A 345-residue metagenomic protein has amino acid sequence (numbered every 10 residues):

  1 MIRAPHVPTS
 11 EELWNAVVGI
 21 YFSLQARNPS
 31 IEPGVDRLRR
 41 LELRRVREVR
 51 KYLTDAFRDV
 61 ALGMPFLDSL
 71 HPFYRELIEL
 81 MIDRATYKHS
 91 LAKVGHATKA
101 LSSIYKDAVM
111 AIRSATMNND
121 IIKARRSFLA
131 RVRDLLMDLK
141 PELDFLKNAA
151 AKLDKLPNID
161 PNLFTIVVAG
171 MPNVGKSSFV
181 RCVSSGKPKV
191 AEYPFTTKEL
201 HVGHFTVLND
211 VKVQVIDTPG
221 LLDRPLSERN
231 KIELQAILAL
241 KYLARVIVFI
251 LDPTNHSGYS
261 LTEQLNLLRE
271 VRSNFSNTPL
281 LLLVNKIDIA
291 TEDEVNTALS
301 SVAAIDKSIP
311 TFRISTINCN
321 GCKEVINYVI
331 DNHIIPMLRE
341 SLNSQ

Functional and structural regions predicted by a protein language model:
M1-A97: N-terminal accessory targeting/assembly segments
L91-K147: Charged, amphipathic alpha-helical linker segments immediately N-terminal to NTP-binding catalytic cores
N148-I159: Pre-Walker A adenine-sensing motif
N158-P161, V183-Q214, P219-L238, L261 (+1 more regions): Switch I (effector-binding) loop of TRAFAC-class P-loop GTPase G-domains
M171-P172, C182: P-loop (Walker A) phosphate-binding loop of NTP-binding proteins
K176: Conserved lysine of the Walker
E228-N255, N266-S276: Inter-motif core of Ras-like GTPase G domains
T278-L281, D288-Q345: Canonical P-loop GTPase G-domain recognition
